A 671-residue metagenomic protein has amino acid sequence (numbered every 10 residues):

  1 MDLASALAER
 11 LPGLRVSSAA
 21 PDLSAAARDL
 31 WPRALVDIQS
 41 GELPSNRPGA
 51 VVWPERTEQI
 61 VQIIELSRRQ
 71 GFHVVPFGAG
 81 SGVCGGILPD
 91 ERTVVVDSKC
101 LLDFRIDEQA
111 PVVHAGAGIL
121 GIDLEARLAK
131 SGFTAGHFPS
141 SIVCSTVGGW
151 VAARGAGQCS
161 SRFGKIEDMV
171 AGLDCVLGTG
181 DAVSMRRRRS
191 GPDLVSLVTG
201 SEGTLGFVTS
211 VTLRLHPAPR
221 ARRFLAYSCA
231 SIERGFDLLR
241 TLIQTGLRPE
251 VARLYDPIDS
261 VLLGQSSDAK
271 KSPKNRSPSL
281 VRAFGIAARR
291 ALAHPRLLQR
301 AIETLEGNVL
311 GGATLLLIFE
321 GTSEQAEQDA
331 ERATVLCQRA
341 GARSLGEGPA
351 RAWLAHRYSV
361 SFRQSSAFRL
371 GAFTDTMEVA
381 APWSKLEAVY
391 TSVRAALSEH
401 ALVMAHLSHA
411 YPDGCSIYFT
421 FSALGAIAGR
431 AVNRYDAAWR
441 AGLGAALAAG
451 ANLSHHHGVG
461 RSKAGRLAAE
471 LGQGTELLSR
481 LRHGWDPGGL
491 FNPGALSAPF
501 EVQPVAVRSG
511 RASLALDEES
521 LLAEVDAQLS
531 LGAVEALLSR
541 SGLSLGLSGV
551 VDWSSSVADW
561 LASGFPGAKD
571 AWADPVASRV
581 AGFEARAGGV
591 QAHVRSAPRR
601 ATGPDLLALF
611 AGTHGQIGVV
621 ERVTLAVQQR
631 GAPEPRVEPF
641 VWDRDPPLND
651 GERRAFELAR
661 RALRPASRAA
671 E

Functional and structural regions predicted by a protein language model:
M1-E65, G82-P111, D259-S266, T304 (+9 more regions): N-terminal flexible segment immediately upstream of the FAD-binding catalytic core in FAD-dependent oxidoreductases
S17-D37, F236-A441, A449, L625-A662 (+1 more regions): C-terminal substrate-recognition/cap domain of FAD-linked oxidoreductases
L102-D107, P111-I258, S267-D268, P273 (+6 more regions): FAD-binding subdomain of flavoenzyme oxidoreductases
Q109-P111, R223-L225, T374, R461-A469 (+1 more regions): Short beta-alpha connecting loops at secondary-structure transitions that line or flank enzyme active sites
G460-V505, L648-E671: Activity-critical C-terminal alpha-helical subdomain
